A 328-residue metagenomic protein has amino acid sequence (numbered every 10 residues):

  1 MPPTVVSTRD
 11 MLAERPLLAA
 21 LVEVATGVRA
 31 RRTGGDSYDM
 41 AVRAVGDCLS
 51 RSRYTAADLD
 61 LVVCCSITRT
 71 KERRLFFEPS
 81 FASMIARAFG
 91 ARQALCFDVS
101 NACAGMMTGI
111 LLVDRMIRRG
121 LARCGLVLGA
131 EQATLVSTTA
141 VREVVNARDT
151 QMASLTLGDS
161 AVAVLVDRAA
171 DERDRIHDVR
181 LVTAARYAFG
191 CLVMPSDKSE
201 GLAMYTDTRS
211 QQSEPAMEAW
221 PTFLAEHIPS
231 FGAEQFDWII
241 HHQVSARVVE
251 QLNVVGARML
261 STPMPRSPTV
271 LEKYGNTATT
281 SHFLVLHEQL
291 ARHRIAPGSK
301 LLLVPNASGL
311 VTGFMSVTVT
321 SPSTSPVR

Functional and structural regions predicted by a protein language model:
M1-G34, E143-E214, N306, T318-R328: Condensing-enzyme catalytic core mediating Claisen C-C bond formation in acyl metabolism
M1-V63, I67, K71-R73, S80-F81 (+3 more regions): Conserved active-site "lid/cap" helical segment
Y38, V42-V45, T68-P79, R92 (+2 more regions): Claisen-condensing/thiolase-fold acyl-transfer catalytic domains that form or cleave C-C bonds in fatty acid
A57-D60, A91-L95, R119-G125, M152 (+5 more regions): Short coil/turn connectors at secondary-structure junctions
C65, S100, G125-E131, V166 (+1 more regions): Short beta-strand segments
E72-A82, A130-A147, L181-D197, A246-N253 (+2 more regions): Active-site-adjacent elements of ketosynthase-type condensing enzymes
R118-S160: Flexible, glycine-rich active-site loops centered on histidine and acidic residues that chelate a metal or position
